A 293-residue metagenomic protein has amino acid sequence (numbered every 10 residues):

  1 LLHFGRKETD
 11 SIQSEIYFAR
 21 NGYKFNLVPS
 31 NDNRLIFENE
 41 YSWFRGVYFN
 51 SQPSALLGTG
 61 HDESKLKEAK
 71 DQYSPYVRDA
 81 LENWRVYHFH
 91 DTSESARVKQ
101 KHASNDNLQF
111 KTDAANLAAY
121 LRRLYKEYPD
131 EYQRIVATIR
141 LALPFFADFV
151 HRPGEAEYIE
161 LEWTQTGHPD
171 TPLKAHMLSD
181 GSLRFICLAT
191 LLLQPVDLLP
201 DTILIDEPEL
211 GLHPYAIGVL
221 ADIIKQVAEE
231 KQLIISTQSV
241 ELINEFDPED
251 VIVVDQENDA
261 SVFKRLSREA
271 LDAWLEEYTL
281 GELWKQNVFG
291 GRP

Functional and structural regions predicted by a protein language model:
L1-D32: Conserved P-loop NTP-binding catalytic core
R6, L141, R152-A156: A short beta-turn/loop motif at secondary-structure boundaries
D10-I12, R20-N21, E82-N83, E229 (+2 more regions): Short glycine-/polar-rich loops that comprise or flank the Walker A/P-loop and associated switch/sensor motifs
S14-I16, F37-G46, E160-T166, V251: Short polybasic amphipathic segments
F18-R20, P144, T166-D170: Glycine-centered tight beta-turn/hairpin loop motif at sheet-sheet or coil-to-beta transitions
R20-A142, A147-V150: Electropositive, glycine-dotted interaction segments that contact anionic polymers or phosphate-rich ligands
A147-L161: Long, charged, glycine-rich C-terminal linkers/tails
E157-P293: Switch/communication elements of ASCE P-loop NTPase nucleotide-binding domains
